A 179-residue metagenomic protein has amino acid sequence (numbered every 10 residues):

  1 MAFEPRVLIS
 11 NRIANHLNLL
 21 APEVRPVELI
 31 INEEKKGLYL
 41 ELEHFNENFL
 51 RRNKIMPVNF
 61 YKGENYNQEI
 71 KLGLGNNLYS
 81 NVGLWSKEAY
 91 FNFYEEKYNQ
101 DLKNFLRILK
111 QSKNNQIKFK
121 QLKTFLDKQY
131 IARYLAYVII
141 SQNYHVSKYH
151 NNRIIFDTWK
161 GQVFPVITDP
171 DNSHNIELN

Functional and structural regions predicted by a protein language model:
A2-N32: A conserved helix-loop-beta module that forms one wall/lid of the active-site cleft in ATP-utilizing catalytic domains
E4, G37-E41, Y134, I155 (+1 more regions): Structural recognition of the beta-strand scaffold that forms the well-ordered cores of secreted hydrolase catalytic
P5, I9-R12, R25, K97-N104 (+2 more regions): Extracytoplasmic/secreted proteins, especially bacterial periplasmic and envelope-associated proteins
L17-P22, E34-R133: Internal "kinase-insert"/substrate-recognition segments embedded within catalytic cores of ATP-dependent enzymes
P26-E34, E41-E47, D157-W159, T168-D171: An acidic- and aromatic-residue-enriched active-site/binding cleft used to recognize and process polar
L126-A136, H150-N151, Q162-F164: Alpha-helical scaffolds flanking conserved acidic
A136-Q142: Active-site alpha-helical segments that house and flank conserved acidic catalytic motifs for diphosphate chemistry
N143-N179: Catalytic activation segment of kinase domains across protein kinase-like and atypical kinase folds
